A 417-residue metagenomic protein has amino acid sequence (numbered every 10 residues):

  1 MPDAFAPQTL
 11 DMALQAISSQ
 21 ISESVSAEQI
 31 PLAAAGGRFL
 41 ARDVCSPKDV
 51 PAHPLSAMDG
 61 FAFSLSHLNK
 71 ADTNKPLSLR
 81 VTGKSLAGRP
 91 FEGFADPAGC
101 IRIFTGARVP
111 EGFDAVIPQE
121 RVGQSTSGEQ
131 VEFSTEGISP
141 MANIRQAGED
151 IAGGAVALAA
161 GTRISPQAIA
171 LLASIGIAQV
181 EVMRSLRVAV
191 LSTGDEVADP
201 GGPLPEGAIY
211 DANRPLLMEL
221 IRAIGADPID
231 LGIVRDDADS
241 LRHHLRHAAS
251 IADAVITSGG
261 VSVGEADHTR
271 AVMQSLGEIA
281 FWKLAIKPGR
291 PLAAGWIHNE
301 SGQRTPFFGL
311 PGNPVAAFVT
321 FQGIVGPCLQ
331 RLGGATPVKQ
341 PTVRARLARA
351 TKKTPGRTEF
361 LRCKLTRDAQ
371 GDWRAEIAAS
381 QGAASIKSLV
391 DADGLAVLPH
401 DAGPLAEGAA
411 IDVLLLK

Functional and structural regions predicted by a protein language model:
M1-T73, R102, Q146, A335-F360: Short, low-complexity N-terminal leaders and the immediately following helix N-cap/first helix
P2-D11, A178-L310, P314-T320, R331: Helix-rich terminal scaffold detector
P2-F5, A62-D230, R235, R374 (+2 more regions): Short, glycine/charged-enriched hinge/interface segments at domain edges or termini
F5-M12, A27-I30, A34, M58 (+23 more regions): Conserved active-site and cofactor/substrate-binding residues in soluble primary-metabolism enzymes
L14, E28-A33, R42, G88 (+2 more regions): Flexible glycine/proline-rich
I17, G60, G154, V190 (+4 more regions): Residue-level signal for inorganic ion chemistry
S18-V25, D43, V109, A155-G161 (+10 more regions): Structural signal for hydrophobic packing residues in well-ordered secondary-structure cores of soluble enzyme domains
